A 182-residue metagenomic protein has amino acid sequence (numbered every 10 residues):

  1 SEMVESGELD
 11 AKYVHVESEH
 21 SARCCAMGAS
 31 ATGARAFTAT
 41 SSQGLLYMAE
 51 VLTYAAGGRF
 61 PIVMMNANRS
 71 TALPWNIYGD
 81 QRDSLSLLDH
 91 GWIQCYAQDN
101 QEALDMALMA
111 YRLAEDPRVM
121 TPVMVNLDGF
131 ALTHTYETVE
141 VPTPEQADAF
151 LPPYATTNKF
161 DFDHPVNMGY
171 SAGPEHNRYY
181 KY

Functional and structural regions predicted by a protein language model:
S1-S86, G91-W92, L108-M109, D128: Thiamine diphosphate
A11, W92-C95, E137-P142: Short, exposed beta-strand "edge-strand" segments with a Pro/Gly-rich flavor and a Y/T-containing core
Y13, Y47, Y54, Y78 (+6 more regions): Sequence-level detector for tyrosine residue identity
Y78-G129, P153-Y154: Conserved thiamine diphosphate
V123-Y182: Conformationally flexible catalytic loops at phosphate/diphosphate-handling active centers
